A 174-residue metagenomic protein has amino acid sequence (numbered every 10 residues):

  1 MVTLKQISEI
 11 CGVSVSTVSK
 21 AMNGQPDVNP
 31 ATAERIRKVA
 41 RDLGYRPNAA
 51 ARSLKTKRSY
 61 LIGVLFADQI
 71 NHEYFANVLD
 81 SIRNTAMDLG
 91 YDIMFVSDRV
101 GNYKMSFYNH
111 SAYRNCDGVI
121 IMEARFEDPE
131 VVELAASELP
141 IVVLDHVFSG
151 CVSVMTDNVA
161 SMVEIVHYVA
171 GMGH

Functional and structural regions predicted by a protein language model:
M1-Y60: N-terminal helix-turn-helix DNA-binding module of bacterial transcription factors
V2, L61-H167, G171: Alpha-helical recognition/docking segments in bacterial nutrient-uptake and carbohydrate-utilization systems
N23, A136, H174: Short conserved AdoMet
K57, M172-H174: Short, flexible coil/linker segments at domain boundaries that flank nucleotide/cofactor-interacting
